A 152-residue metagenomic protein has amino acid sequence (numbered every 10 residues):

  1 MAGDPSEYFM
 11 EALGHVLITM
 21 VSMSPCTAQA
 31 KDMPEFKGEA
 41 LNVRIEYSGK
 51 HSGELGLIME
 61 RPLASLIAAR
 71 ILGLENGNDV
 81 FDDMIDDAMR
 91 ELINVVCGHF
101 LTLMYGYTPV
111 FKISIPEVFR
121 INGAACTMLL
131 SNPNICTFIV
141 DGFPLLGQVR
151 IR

Functional and structural regions predicted by a protein language model:
M1-R152: N-terminal auxiliary interaction/assembly segments of multi-subunit proteins
